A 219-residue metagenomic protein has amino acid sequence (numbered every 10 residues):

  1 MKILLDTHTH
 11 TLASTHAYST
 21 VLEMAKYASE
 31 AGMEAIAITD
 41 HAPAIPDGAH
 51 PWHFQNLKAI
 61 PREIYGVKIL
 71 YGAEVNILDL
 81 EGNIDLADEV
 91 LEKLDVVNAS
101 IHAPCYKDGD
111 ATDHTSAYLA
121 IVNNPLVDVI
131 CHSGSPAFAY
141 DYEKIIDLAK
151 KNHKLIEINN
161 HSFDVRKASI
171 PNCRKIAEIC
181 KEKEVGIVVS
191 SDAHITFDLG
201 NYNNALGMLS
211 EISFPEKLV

Functional and structural regions predicted by a protein language model:
M1-H10: Replace "His-x-His-based motif
D6, I38-T39, G72, I130 (+1 more regions): Generic enzyme active-site microenvironment
T11-L12, A35-H41: Ser/Thr-glycine-rich phosphate-binding loops at phosphate-binding pockets of nucleotides, nucleotide cofactors
T15-S19, G48, A139-D147, R166-I179 (+1 more regions): Histidine/acidic-residue-rich catalytic or RNA/ligand-binding cores of hydrolases and nuclease-related proteins
L22-I36, A59-I60: Alpha-helical scaffold segments that flank or form the walls of functional sites
E23, A42-I158, S210-E216: Extended substrate/RNA-proximal surfaces in nucleic-acid metabolism proteins
H41, V185-L199: Short acidic/histidine-rich active-site segments
